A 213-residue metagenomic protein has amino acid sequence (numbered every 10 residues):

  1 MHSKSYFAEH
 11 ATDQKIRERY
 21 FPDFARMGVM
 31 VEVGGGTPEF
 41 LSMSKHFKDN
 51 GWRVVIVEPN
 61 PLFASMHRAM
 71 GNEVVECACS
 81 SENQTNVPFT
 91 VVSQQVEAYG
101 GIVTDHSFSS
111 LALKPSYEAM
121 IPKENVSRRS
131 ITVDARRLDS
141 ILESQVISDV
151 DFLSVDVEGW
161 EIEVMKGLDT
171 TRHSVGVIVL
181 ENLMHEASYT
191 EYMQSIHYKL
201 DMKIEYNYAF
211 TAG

Functional and structural regions predicted by a protein language model:
M1-G213: Phosphate/nucleotide-binding beta-alpha loop and adjacent structural elements of enzyme active sites
